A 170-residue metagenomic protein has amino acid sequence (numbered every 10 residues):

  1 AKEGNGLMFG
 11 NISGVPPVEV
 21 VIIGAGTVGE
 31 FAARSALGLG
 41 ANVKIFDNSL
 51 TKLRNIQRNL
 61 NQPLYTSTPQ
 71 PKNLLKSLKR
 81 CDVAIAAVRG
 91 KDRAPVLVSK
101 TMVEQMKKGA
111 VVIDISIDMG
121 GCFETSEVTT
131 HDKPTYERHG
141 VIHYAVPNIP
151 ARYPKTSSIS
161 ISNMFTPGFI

Functional and structural regions predicted by a protein language model:
A1-G4, L39, F46, I56-P63 (+5 more regions): Change "in soluble alpha/beta enzymes" to "in soluble alpha/beta proteins
A1-N5, C122-I170: Adenosine-phosphate binding glycine-rich loop
E3-A86: Glycine-rich phosphate/diphosphate-binding loop of Rossmann-like nucleotide-binding domains
V28, N48-S49, V98, V128 (+1 more regions): Residue-level preference for nonpolar/small residues embedded in alpha-helices
A33, L53, S99-E104, K133 (+2 more regions): Short amphipathic alpha-helical segments and helix-helix/interface helices
V43-F46, S67, P71, M106 (+3 more regions): Hydrophobic alpha-helical scaffolding
Q62-H139: Rossmann-like adenosine-cofactor binding region
